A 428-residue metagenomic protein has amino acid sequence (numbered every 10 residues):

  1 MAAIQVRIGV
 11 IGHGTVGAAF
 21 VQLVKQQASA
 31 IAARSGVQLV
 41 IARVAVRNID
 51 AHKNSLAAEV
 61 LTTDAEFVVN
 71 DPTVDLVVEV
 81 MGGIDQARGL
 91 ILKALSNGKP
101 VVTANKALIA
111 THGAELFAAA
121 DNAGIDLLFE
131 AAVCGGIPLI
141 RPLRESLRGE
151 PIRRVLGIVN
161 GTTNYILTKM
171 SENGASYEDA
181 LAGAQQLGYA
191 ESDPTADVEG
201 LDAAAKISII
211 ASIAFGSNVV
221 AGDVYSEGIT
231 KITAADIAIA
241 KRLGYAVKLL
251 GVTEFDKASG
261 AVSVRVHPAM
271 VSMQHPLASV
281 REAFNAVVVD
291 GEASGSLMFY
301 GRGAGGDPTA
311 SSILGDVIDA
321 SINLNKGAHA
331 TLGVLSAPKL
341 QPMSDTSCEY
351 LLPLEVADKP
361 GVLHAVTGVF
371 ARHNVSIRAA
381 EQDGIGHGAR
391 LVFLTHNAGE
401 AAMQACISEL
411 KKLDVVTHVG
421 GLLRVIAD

Functional and structural regions predicted by a protein language model:
M1-N97: N-terminal glycine-/serine-/threonine-rich beta1-alpha1-beta2 phosphate-ribose binding loop of Rossmann-like
A2-I4, H275-E349: ATP-dependent carboxylate/acyl-activation modules
A87-N97, K106-R144: Rossmann-fold NAD(P)-binding glycine/threonine-rich loop
P100-V102, I377: A short hydrophobic/small-residue beta-strand
D121-D202, I209: Rossmann-like NAD(P)H-binding beta-loop-alpha module
D179-S279, F284-A286: Substrate-binding/catalytic subdomain of NAD(P)-dependent oxidoreductase enzymes
H267-E292, G306, A371, S376-G386: Low-complexity, glycine/alanine/valine/leucine- and proline-rich hydrophobic stretches
S312, V317-D428: A conserved regulatory-domain signal marking ACT and ACT-like small-molecule sensing domains and adjacent regulatory
